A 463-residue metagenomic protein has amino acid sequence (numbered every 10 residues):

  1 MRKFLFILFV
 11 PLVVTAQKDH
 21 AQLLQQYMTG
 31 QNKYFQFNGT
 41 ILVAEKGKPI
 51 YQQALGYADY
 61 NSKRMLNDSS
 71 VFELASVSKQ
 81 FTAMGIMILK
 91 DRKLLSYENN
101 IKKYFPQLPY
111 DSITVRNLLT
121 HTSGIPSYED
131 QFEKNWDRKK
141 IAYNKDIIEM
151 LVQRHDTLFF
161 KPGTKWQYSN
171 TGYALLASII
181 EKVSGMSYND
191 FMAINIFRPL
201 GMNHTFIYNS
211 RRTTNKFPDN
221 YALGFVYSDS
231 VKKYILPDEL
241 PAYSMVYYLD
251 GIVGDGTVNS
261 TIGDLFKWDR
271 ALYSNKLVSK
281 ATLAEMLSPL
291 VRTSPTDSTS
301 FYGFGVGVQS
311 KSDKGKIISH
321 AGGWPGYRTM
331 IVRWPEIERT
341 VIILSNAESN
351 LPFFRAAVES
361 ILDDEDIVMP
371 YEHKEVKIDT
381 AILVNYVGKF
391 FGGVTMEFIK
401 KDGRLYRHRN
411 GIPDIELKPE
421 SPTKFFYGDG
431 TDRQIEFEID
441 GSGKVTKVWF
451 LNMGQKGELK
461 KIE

Functional and structural regions predicted by a protein language model:
M1-A21: Bacterial Sec-dependent N-terminal signal peptides
R2, A16, A356-E463: Peripheral terminal and inter-domain segments
K18-F72, L94-N99, E149-D156, V368: Short, conserved catalytic-motif segment at the N-terminal edge
M28, I41, G47, V71-E98 (+3 more regions): Active-site SXXK
G56-Y60, L249, E348-S349, R433 (+1 more regions): A short acidic/small-residue loop/turn micro-motif
Y97-D111, R198-L200: Short, glycine/proline-biased beta-turn/loop segments that scaffold the active-site neighborhood
S112-P325: Short, surface-exposed loop or secondary-structure junction motifs that flank catalytic or metal-binding residues
S319-H320, T329-A347, K447-W449: Short, well-ordered beta-strand elements
